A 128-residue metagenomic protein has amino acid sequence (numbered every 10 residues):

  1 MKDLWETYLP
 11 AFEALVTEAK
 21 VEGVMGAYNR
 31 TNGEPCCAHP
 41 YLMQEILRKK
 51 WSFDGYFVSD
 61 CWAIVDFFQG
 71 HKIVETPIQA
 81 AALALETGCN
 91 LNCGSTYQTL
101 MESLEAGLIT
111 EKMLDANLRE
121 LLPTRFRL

Functional and structural regions predicted by a protein language model:
M1-L128: Glycoside hydrolase catalytic-domain context in secreted enzymes
